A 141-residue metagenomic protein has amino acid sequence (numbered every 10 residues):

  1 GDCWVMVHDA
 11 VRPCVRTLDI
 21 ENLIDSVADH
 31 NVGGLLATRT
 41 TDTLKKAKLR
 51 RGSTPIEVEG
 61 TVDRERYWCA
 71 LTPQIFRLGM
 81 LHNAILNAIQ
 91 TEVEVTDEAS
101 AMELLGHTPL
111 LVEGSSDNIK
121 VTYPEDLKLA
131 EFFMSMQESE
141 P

Functional and structural regions predicted by a protein language model:
G1-D2, N31: Local beta-strand N-terminus motif with an aromatic residue
V5: Short aromatic/hydrophobic "clamp" motif used to bind/position activated sugar donors
H8-D9, R39, R77, Y123: Residue-level signal for inorganic ion chemistry
R12-C14, I119-K120: Short, small-residue-enriched loops and turns at beta-alpha junctions that line or gate enzyme active sites
C14-V112: Conserved core of the sugar-phosphate nucleotidyltransferase
T43, N118-I119: Short secondary-structure capping/turn micro-motifs that flank functional sites
D97-A99, S116-N118, L127-P141: SAM-dependent methyltransferases
P109-E113, I119-T122: Conserved active-site beta-strand element of glycosyltransferases/polysaccharide synthases
